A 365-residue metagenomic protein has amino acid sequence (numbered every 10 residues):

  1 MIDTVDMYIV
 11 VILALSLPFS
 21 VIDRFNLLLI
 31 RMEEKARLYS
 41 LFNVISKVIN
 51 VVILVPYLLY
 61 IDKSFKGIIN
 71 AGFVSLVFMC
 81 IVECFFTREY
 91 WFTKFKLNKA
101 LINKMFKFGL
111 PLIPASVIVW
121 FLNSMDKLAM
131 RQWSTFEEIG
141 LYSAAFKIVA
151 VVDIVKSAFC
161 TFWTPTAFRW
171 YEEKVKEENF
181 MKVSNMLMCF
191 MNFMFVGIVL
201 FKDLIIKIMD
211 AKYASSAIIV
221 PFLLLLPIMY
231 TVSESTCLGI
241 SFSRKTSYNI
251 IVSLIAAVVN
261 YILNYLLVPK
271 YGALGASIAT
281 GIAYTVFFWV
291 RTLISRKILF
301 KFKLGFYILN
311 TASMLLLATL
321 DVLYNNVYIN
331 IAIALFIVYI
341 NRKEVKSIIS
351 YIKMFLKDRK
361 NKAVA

Functional and structural regions predicted by a protein language model:
M1-A14, P18, Y60-I69, K207-V220 (+1 more regions): Membrane-interface helix-capping segments at transmembrane helix termini in multi-pass transporters
V11, L41-E89, L254-V259, A273-I294 (+1 more regions): Hydrophobic alpha-helical transmembrane segments
I12-L13, L17, Y39-N43, G72 (+15 more regions): Residue-level signature of transmembrane alpha-helical cores of multipass secondary-active transporters and flippases
F19-N43, L224-I255, S295-K297: Membrane-interface junctions at transmembrane-helix termini in multi-pass inner-membrane proteins
R37, F65-I69, I81-N123, T166-E178 (+1 more regions): Interhelical loop/hinge segments that connect adjacent transmembrane helices in multipass membrane
F65, K104-F108, L112, M130-A150 (+1 more regions): Interfacial/gating helices of multi-pass transporter permease domains
L141-S253: Specific pore-lining/lateral-gate transmembrane helices of multi-pass inner-membrane transport and insertion machines
D321-A365: Membrane-proximal transmembrane or re-entrant/amphipathic helices at the cytosolic face
